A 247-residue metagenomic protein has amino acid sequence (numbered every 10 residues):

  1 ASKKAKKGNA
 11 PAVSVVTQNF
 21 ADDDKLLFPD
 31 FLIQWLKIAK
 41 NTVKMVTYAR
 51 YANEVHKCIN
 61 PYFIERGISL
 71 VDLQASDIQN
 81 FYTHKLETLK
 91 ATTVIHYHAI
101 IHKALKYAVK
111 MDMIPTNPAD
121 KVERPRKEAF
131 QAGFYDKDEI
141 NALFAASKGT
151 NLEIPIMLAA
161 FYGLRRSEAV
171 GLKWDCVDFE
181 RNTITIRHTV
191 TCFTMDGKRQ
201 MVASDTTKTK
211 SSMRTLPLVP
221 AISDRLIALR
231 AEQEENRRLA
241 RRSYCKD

Functional and structural regions predicted by a protein language model:
A1-D22, T207-T209: Short, surface-exposed polybasic/aromatic micro-patch for ligand or macromolecular engagement
N9-A10, I64-I68, K110-N117, D178 (+1 more regions): Surface-exposed helix-capping loop/turn segments at secondary-structure junctions
F20, D24-M113, A129: N-terminal core-binding DNA-recognition domain of tyrosine site-specific recombinases/integrases
N80, A132-G133, C192-G197: Short acidic/His/Gly/Ser-rich catalytic and metal-binding motifs that mark active-site loops of diverse hydrolases
I95, K110, I114-T116, D120-L172 (+4 more regions): Basic, Lys/Arg- and aromatic-enriched nucleic-acid-binding interface segment
I100-K103, A119-V122, F144, E180-V190 (+1 more regions): Conserved catalytic breakage-reunion loop centered on the nucleophilic residue
D138, L172-E235, R241-K246: Conserved tyrosine-mediated DNA breakage-rejoining catalytic core shared by Y-recombinases
